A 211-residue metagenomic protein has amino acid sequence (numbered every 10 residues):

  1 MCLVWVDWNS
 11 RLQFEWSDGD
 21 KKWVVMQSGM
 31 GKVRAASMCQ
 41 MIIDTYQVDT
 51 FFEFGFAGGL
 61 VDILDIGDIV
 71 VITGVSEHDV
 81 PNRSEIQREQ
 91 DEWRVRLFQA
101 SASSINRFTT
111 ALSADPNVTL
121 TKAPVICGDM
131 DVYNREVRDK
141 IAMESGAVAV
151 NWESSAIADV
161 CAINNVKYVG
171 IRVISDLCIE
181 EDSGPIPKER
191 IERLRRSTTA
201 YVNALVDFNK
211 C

Functional and structural regions predicted by a protein language model:
M1-Q40, T45-Y46: N-terminal short beta-loop-beta anion/metal-coordinating cradle
V24-S28, P124-I126, I171: Active-site-proximal beta-strand elements of phosphoester/diester hydrolases
M30, G74-E77, V173-D176: Short, acidic/turn-prone active-site loops that include or flank metal/cofactor- and phosphate-binding residues
Q47-F52: Proline-aspartate-enriched helix->loop->beta-strand connector
L60-S145: Mid-sequence, gly/pro-rich, charge-dense loop/helix-turn segments that line enzyme active sites
D131-S183: A C-terminal functional module that forms or caps the active site or interfaces directly with catalytic machinery
Y168, V173-C211: Regulatory input/activation interfaces that engage signals or partners
